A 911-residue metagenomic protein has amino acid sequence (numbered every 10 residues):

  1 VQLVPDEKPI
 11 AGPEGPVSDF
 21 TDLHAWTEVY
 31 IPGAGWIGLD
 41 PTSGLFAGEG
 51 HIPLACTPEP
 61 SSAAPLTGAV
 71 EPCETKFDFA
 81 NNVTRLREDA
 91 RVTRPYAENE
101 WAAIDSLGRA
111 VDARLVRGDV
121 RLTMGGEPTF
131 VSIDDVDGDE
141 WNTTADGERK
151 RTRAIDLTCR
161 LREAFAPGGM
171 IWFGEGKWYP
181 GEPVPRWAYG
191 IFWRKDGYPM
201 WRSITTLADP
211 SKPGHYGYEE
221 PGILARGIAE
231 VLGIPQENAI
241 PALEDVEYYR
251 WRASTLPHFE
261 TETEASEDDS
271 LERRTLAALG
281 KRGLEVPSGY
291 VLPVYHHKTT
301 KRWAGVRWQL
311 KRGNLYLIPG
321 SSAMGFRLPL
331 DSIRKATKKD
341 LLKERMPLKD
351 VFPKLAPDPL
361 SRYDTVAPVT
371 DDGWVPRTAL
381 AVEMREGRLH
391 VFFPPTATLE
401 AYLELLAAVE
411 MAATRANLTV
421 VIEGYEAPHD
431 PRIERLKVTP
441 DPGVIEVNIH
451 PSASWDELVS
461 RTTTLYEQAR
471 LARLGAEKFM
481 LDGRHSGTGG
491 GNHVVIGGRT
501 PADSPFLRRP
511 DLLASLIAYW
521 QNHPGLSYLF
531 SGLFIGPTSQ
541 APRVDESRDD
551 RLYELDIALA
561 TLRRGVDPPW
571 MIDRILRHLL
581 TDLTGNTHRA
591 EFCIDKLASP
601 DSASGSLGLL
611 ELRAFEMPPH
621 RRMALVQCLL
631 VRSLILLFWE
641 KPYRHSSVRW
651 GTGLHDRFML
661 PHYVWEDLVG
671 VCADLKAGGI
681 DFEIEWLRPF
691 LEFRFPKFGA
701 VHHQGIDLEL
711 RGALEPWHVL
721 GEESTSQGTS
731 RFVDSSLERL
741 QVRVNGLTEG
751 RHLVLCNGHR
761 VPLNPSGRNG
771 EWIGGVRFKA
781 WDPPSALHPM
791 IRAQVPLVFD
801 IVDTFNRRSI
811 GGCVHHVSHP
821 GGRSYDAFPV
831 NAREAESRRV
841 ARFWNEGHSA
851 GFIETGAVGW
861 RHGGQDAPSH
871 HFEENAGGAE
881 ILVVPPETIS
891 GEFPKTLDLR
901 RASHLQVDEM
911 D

Functional and structural regions predicted by a protein language model:
Q2, M480-H485: Short, solvent-exposed loop/turn elements at beta->coil junctions and helix N-caps that rim active or binding pockets
Q2-E434, T439, K596-S602, L607-L609 (+5 more regions): Mixed-charge, low-complexity segments
D19-F20, S486-T488: Solvent-exposed alpha-helices and their adjacent loops that cap or buttress functional pockets in soluble metabolic
F20, L406, T462, R509-L513 (+1 more regions): Amphipathic alpha-helical segments in well-structured domains
A34, T42-L45, C56-Y96, E100 (+6 more regions): Loop-rich catalytic cores of soluble enzymes, especially ATP-dependent carboxylate-amine ligases and other
E771-F778: Extended, solvent-exposed segments with strong compositional bias
